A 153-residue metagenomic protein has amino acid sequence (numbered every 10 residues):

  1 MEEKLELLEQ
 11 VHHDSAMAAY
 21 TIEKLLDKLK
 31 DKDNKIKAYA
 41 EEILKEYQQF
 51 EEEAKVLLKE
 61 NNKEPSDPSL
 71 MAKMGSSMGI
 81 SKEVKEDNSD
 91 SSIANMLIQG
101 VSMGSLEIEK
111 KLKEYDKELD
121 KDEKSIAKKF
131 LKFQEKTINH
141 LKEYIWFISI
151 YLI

Functional and structural regions predicted by a protein language model:
M1-D31, S92-K117: Alpha-helical bundle segments that constitute or directly flank the non-heme di-iron/ferroxidase center
V11-I22, A40-A54, L97, V101-I108 (+1 more regions): Alpha-helical transition-metal enzyme core signature, strongest for iron centers
D31-A38, K121, S125: Surface-exposed, polar/charged faces of alpha-helical domains in mature secreted/periplasmic/lumenal proteins
E52, V56-S92, Q99-L106: Carboxylate-rich helix-loop segments that flank metal/cofactor sites and access channels in metalloenzymes
E60, H140-I153: Long amphipathic alpha-helical segments
K110-K129, I148: Acidic interhelical loop/turn segments
